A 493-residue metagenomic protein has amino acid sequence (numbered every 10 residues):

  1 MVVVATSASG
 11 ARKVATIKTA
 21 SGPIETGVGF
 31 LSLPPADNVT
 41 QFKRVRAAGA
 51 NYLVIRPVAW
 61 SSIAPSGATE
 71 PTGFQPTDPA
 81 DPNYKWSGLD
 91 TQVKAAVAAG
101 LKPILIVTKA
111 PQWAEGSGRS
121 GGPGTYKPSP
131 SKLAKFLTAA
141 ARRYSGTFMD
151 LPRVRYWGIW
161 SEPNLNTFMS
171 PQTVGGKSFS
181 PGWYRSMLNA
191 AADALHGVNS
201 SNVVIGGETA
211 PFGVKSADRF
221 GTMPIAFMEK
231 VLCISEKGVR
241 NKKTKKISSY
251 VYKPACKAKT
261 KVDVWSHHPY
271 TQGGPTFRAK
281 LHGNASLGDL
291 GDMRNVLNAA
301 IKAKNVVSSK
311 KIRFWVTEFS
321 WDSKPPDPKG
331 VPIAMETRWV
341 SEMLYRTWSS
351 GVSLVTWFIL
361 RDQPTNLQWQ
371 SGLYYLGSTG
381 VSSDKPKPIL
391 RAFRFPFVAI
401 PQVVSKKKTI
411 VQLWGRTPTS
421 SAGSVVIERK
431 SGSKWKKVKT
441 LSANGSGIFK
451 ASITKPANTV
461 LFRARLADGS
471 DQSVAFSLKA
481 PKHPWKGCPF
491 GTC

Functional and structural regions predicted by a protein language model:
M1-G10: Secretory targeting and sorting signals
K13-V58: Boundary/entry segment of secreted carbohydrate-active catalytic domains
E25-F30, N51-S61, K102-V107, R155-I159 (+5 more regions): Structural recognition of the beta-strand scaffold that forms the well-ordered cores of secreted hydrolase catalytic
D37-V39, I106, A134, T138-F148 (+2 more regions): Noncatalytic carbohydrate-binding groove/subsite architecture in carbohydrate-active enzymes
A48-G221, Y252, Q272: Substrate-binding cleft and catalytic face of glycoside hydrolase catalytic domains, especially the flexible beta-alpha
E70-P71, Q75, G158, P163 (+4 more regions): Aromatic-rich peripheral "rim/lid" segments of glycoside hydrolase catalytic domains that contact and position glycan
S433-T440: Surface-exposed loop/edge segments in extracytoplasmic proteins
L441-K455, A464: Glycine-centered loop-to-beta-strand initiation motif
